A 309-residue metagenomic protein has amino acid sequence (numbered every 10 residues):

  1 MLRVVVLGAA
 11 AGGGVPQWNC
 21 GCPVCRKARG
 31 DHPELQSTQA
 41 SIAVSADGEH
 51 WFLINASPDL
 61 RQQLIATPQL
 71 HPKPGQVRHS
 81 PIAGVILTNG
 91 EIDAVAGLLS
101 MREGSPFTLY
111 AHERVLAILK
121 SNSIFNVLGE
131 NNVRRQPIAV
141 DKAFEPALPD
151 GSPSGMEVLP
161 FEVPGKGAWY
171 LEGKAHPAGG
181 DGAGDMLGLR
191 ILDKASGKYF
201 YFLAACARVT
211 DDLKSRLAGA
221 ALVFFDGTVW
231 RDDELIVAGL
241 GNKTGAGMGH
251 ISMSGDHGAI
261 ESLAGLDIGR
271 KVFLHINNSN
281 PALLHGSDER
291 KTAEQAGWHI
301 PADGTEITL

Functional and structural regions predicted by a protein language model:
M1-Q69, I138-R216, T305-L309: Core dinuclear metal-dependent hydrolase active-site scaffold
R3, H50, P106-T108, R134 (+5 more regions): Residues at the starts of beta-strands that form the adenosine-phosphate
E49-A111: Active-site metal-binding motif and surrounding structural segment of the metallo-beta-lactamase
L53-S57, P81-E91, A111-H112, Y201-C206 (+3 more regions): Active-site neighborhood of phospho(di)ester-bond hydrolases with catalytic His/Asp-centered motifs
S80, G90, N131, S154-M156 (+3 more regions): Structured loop/turn residues at beta-strand edges in well-structured enzyme cores
A94, G167, R231-D232: Short glycine-rich, flexible loops that bind phosphorylated cofactors or substrates
M101-P137: Long, hydrophobic, well-ordered secondary-structure blocks that form the structural core and pocket-lining surfaces
G184-M186, A195-Y199, A207-T305: Cap/insert and terminal regions of metallo-dependent hydrolase folds
